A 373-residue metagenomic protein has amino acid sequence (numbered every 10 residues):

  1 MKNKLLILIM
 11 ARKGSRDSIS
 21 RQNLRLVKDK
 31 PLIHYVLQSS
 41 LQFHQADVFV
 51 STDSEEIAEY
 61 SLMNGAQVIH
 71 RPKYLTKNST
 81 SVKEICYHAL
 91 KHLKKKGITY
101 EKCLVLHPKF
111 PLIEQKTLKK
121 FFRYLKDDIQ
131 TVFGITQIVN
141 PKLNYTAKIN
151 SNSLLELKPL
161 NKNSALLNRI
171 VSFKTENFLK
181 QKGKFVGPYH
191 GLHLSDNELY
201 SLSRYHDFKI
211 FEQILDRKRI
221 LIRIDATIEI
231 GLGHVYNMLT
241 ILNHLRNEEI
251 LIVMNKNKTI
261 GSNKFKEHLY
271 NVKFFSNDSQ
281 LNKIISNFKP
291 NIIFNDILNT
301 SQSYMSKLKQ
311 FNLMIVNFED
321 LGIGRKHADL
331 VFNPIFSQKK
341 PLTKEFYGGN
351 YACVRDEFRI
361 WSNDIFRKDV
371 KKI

Functional and structural regions predicted by a protein language model:
M1-I19, I222: N-terminal nucleotide-binding beta1-loop-alpha1 segment
L24-V27, I220-V235: Short, glycine-rich nucleotide/cofactor-binding loops
L32-D47, T240-E248: A short, N-terminal amphipathic alpha-helix
H34, V48-T52, G134-I135, E249-N257: Short internal beta-strands
F49, E55-L104, L112-K120, S276-F288 (+1 more regions): Short phosphate-binding loop-to-helix
E84, H88, P108-D196, L342-T343: Conserved core of the sugar-phosphate nucleotidyltransferase
K184-E212, H327-I373: A nucleotide-sugar donor-handling region in carbohydrate enzymes
T227-E229, N237, I241-H244, N255-L269 (+2 more regions): Active-site and donor-binding regions of nucleotide-sugar-utilizing enzymes
